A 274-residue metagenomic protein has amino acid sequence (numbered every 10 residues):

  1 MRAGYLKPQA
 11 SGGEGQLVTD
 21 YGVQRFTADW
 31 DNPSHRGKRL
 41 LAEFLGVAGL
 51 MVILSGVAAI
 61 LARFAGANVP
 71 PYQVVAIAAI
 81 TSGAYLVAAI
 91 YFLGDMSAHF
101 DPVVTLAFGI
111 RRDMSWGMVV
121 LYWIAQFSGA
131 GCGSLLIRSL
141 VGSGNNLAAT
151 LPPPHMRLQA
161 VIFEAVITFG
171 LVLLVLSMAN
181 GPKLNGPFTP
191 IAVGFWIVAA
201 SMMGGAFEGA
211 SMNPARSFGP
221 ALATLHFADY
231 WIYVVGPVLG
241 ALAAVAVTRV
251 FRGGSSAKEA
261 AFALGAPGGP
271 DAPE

Functional and structural regions predicted by a protein language model:
M1-E274: Membrane-interface helix-loop junctions and terminal tails of multi-pass membrane proteins
